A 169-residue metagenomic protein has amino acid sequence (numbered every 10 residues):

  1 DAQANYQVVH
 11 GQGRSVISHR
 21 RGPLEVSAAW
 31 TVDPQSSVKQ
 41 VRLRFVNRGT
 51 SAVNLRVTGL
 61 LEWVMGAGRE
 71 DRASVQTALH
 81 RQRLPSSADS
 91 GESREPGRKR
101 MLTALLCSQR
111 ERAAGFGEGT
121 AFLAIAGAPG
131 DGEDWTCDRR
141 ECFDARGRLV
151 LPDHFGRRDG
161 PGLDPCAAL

Functional and structural regions predicted by a protein language model:
D1-S18: Catalytic and substrate-binding regions of extracellular carbohydrate-active enzymes, especially polysaccharide lyases
Q3-N5, S27-V32: Catalytic micro-motifs at enzyme active sites that drive phosphoryl/nucleotidyl and oxygen chemistry
G13, E25-A29, A167-L169: Short structured motifs
S15-I17, V32-C166: Polysaccharide-binding surfaces and accessory modules of carbohydrate-active proteins
